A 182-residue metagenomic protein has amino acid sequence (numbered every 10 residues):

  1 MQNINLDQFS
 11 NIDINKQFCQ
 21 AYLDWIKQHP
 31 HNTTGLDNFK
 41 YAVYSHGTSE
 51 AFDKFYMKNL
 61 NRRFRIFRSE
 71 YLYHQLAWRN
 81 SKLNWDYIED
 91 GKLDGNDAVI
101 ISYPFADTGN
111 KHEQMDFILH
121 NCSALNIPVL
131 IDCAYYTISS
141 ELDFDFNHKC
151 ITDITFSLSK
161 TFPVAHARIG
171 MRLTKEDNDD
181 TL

Functional and structural regions predicted by a protein language model:
M1-E50, K54: Conserved N-terminal alpha-helix of the aminotransferase class I/II PLP-enzyme fold
F9-K27, K111-S123, S140-N147: Well-ordered, non-membrane alpha-helical segments in soluble/globular domains
H31-Y41, H46, E50-P104: PLP-dependent aminotransferase-like
R68-H74, Y136-D143: Short, polar loop motifs at secondary-structure junctions
W85-T137: Active-site phosphate-binding strand-loop segment of PLP-dependent enzymes
Y103, Y136, R172, T181-L182: Structured catalytic cores of enzymes that bind and process phosphorylated ligands/cofactors
N147-T181: Active-site PLP attachment segment
